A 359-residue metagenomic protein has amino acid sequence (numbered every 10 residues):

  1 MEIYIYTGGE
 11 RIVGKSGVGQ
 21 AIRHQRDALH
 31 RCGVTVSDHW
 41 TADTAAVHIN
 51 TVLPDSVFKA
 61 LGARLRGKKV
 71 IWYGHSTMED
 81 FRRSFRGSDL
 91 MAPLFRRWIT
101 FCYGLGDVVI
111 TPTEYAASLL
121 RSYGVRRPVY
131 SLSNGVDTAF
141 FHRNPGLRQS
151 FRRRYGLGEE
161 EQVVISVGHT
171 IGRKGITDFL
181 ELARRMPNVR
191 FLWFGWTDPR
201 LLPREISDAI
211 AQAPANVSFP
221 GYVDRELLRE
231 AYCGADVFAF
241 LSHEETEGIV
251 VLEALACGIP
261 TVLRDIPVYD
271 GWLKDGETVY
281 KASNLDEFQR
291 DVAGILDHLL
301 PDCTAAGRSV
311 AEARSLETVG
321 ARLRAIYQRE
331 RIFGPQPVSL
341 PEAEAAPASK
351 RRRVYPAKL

Functional and structural regions predicted by a protein language model:
L90-V109: Membrane-proximal helix-turn-helix segments that form the acceptor-binding/catalytic region of lipid-linked
Y103, Y222-V223, E230-A235: Short alpha-helical donor nucleotide-sugar binding micro-motif in glycosyltransferases
G158-K174, L180-R184, L192: Conserved donor-binding/catalytic core segment of Leloir-type glycosyltransferases
V167, R190-E205: Glycosyltransferase donor-sugar binding loop
R204-E226: Nucleotide-activated donor-binding/catalytic signature segment of Leloir-type glycosyltransferases, i.e., the conserved
H243: Aromatic "clamp/platform" in nucleotide-sugar-dependent glycosyltransferases that forms part of the donor/acceptor
P260-L263: Short hydrophobic beta-strand element within catalytic cores of glycosyltransferases and related nucleotide-activated
L273-D286, A293-L300: Conserved acidic donor-binding segment of nucleotide-sugar-dependent glycosyltransferases
